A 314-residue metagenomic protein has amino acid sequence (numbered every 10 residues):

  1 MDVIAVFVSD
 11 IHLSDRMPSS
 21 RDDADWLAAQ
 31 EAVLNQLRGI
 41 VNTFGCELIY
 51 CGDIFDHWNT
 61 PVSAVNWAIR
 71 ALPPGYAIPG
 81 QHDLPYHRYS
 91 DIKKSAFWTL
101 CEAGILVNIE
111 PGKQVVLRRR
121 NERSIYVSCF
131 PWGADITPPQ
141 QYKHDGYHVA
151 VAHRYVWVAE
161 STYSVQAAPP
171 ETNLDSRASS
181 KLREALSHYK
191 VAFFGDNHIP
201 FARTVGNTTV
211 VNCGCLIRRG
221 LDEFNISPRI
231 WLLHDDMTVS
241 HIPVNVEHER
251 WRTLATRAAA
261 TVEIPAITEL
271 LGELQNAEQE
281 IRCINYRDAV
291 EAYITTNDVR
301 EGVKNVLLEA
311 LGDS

Functional and structural regions predicted by a protein language model:
D2-I4, I11, M17-L117: Core catalytic region of metal-dependent phosphoesterases/phosphodiesterases, especially metallo-beta-lactamase-like
V3-A5, E47, I125-Y126, Y147-V149 (+1 more regions): Structural motif
D10, G52-D53, G80-Q81, H153 (+2 more regions): Active-site glycine-centered loops adjacent to acidic/histidine catalytic or metal-binding residues that shape
E31, Q36, N42, H57 (+9 more regions): A structural signal for the main folded, soluble domain(s) of proteins
W58-P61, F130-I136, H198, C215-R218: Short beta->alpha connector loops
A68, Y76-K181: Conserved catalytic scaffold of divalent metal-dependent phosphoesterases
R70, Y76-A77, S164-M237, H241-I242: Conserved beta-sheet core of the metallophosphoesterase superfamily
T208, C213-S314: Acidic, His/Gly-rich catalytic cores of divalent-metal-dependent hydrolytic chemistry
